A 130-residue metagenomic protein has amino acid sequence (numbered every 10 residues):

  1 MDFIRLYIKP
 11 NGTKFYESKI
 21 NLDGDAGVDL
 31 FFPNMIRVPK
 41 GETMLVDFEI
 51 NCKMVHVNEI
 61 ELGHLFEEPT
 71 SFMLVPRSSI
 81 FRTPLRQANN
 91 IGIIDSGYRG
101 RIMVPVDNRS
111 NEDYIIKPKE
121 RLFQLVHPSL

Functional and structural regions predicted by a protein language model:
M1-L130: DUTPase catalytic domain/fold
